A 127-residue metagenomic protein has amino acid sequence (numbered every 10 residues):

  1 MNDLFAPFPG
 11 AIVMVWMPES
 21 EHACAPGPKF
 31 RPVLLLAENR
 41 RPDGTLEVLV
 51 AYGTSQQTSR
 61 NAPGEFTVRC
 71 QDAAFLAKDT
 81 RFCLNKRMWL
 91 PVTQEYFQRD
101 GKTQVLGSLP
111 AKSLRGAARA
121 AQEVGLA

Functional and structural regions predicted by a protein language model:
N2-A6: Short, surface-exposed secondary-structure edge patches
P7, C24, R41, N61 (+3 more regions): Generic detector of intrinsically disordered, low-complexity, polar/charged segments
P9-I12: Loop/turn positions that initiate beta-strands
H22-F30, L35-D72: Compact nucleic-acid interaction/catalytic patches
C70-A127: C-terminal terminal-subdomain/extension
